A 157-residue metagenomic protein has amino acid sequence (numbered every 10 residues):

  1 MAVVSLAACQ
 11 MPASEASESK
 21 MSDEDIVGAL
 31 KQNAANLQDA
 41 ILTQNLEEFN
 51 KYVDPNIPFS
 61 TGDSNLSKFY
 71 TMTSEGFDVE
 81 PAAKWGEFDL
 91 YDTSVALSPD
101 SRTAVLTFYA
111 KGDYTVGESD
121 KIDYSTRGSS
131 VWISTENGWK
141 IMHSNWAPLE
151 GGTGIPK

Functional and structural regions predicted by a protein language model:
M1-A2: Sec-dependent N-terminal signal peptides
C9-P55, I155-K157: Short, low-complexity N-terminal intrinsically disordered segments enriched in polar/charged residues
M11-E15, S125-G154: Short beta-strand edge/turn micro-motifs at domain boundaries
G28, L46-P99, Y109, D123: A solvent-exposed, acidic/Ser-Thr-rich amphipathic alpha-helical stretch
V95-V105, S119, W132-G138: A short, structured loop/turn motif at beta-sheet edges
F108-T115: Generic short beta-strand segments
G117-I122, G151-K157: A short acidic/glycine-rich loop-to-helix N-cap element
